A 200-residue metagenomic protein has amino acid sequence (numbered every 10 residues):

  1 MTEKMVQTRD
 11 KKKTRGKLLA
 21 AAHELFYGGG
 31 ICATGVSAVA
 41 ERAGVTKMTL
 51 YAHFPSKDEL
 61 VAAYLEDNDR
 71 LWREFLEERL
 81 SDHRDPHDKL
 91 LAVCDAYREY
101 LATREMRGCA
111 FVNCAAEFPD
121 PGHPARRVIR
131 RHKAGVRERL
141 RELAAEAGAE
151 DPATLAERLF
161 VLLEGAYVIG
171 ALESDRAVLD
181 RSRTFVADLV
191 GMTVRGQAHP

Functional and structural regions predicted by a protein language model:
M1-G29, A33-R42, E59: Basic, helix-initiating cap at the start of DNA-binding domains
F26, I31, G35-V36, K47 (+4 more regions): Amphipathic alpha-helical segments enriched in hydrophobic/aromatic and basic residues that form the DNA-contacting
A43-F54: Short hydrophobic/aromatic patch on the recognition helix
A63, E77-E105, E146, P152 (+1 more regions): Hydrophobic alpha-helical connector segments
R70-R73, E78, D88-L91, P121-E146 (+2 more regions): Amphipathic alpha-helical packing segments from all-alpha helical-bundle domains
T103-R127: Amphipathic alpha-helical segments used for helix-helix packing
P124-R131, A145-L189, T193-P200: Hydrophobic/aromatic-rich alpha-helical bundle segments in the mid-to-C-terminal region
